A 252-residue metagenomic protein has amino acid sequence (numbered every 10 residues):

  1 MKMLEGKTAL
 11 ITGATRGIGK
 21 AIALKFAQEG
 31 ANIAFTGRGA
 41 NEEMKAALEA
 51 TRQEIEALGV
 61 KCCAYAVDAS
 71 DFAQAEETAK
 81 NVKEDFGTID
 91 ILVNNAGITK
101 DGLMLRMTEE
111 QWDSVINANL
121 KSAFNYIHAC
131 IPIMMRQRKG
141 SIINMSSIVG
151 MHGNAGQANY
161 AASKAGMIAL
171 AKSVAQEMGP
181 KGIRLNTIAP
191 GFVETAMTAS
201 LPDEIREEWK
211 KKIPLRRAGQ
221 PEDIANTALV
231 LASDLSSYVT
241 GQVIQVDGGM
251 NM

Functional and structural regions predicted by a protein language model:
T8, T15-R16: Conserved glycine-rich cofactor-binding loop
A31-E49: Conserved glycine-rich Rossmann-like NAD(P)H-binding loop of the short-chain dehydrogenase/reductase
L103-M104, Q111-I116, T198, W209: Substrate-binding pocket helix/loop in short-chain dehydrogenase/reductase
F124, R217-V246, N251: C-terminal substrate-recognition "lid" of short-chain dehydrogenase/reductases
I127, S163, A171: Active-site helix of classical SDR
P132, Q176-P180, S237: Alpha-helical segment proximal to the catalytic Tyr-Lys
S147: Residue(s) in the substrate-gating loop at a strand-loop-helix junction that position the organic substrate next
